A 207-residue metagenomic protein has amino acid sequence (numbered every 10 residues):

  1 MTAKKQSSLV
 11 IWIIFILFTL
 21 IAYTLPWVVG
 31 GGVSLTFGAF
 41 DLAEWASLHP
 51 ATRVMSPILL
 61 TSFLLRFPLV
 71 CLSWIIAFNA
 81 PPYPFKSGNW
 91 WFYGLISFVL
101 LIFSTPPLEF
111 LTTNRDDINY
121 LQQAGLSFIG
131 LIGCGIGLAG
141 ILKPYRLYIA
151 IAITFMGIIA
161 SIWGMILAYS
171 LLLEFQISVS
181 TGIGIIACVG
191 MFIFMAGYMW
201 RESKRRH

Functional and structural regions predicted by a protein language model:
T2-H207: Compact integral membrane and secretory-pathway proteins
